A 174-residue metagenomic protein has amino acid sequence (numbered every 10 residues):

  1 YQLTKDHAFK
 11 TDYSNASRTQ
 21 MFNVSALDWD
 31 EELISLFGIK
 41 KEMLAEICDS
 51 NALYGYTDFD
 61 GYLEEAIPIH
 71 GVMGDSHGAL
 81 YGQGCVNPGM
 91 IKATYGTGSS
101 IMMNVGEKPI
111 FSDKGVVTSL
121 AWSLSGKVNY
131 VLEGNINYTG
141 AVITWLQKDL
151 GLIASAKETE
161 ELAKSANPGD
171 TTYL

Functional and structural regions predicted by a protein language model:
Y1-K10, N15-A16, Q20-E31, S35-L36 (+1 more regions): Active-site core segments that coordinate phosphate-bearing ligands/cofactors across diverse enzyme families
G38, L44-A45: Short helix-boundary/re-entrant hairpin motifs in multi-pass inner-membrane proteins
E42-M43, A156: A generic structural-conservation signal
E46-L53: Gly/charged, well-structured mid-domain segments that form the phosphate/adenylate-handling core of ATP-dependent
